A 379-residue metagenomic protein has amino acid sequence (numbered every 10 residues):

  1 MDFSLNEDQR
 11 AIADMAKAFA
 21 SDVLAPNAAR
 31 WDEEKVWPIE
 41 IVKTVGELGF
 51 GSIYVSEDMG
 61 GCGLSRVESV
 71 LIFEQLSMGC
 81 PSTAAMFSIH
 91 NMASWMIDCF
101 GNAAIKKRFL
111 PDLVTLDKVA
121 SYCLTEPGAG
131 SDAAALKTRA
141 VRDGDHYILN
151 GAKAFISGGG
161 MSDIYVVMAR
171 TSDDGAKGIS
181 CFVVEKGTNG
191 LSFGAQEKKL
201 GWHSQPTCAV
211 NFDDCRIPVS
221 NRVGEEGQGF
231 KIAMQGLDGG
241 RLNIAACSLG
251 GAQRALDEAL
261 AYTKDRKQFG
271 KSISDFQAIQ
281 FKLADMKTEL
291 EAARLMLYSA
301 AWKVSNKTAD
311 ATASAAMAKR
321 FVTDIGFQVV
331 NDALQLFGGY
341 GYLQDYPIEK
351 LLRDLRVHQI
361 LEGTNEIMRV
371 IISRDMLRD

Functional and structural regions predicted by a protein language model:
M1-A84, S88, F100-I105, D112-D117 (+5 more regions): Alpha-helical interface subdomain recognition
G49, F73-S77, A169, V184-N189 (+1 more regions): Short Ser/Thr-interspersed hydrophobic loop/turn segments at strand-loop and sheet-helix junctions that line or gate
L64-S65, D132-A134, G158-S162, A176-G178 (+2 more regions): Short glycine/proline-enriched turns and hinge-like loops at secondary-structure junctions
M86, G128-S131, F155-G158, T171-D173 (+1 more regions): Short Gly/Pro-enriched turn/cap motifs at secondary-structure boundaries
L116-L124: A short, Trp-centered hydrophobic/proline-enriched beta-strand micro-motif
A135, G187-P218: Flexible, small-/acidic-enriched active-site or ligand-binding loops
D145-H146, N150-F193: A short core secondary-structure module
D213-I232: Long, acidic (Asp/Glu-rich), low-complexity accessory segments flanking structured domains
